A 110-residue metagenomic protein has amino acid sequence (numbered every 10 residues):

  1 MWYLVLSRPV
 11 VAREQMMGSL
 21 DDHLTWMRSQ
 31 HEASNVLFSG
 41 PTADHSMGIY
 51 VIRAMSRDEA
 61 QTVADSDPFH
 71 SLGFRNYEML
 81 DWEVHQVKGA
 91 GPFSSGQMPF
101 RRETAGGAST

Functional and structural regions predicted by a protein language model:
M1-T110: Conserved, structured core segments of small domains
